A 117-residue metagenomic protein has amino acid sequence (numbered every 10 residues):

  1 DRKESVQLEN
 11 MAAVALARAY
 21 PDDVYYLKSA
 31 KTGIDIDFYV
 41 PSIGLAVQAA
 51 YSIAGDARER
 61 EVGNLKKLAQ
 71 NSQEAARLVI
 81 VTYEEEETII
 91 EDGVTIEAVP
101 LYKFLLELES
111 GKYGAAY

Functional and structural regions predicted by a protein language model:
D1-Y117: A cross-kingdom feature that marks ATP-driven nucleic-acid transaction machinery
